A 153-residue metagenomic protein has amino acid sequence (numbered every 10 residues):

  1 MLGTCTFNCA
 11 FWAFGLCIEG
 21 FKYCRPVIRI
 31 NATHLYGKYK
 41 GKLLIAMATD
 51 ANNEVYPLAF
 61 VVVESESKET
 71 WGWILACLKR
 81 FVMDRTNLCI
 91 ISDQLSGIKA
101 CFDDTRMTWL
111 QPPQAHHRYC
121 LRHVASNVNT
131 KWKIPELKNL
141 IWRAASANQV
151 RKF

Functional and structural regions predicted by a protein language model:
M1, D84-T86, I91-Q94, I98-F153: Extended amphipathic alpha-helical interaction segments
M1-D50, R85: Structured nucleic-acid-interacting core domains from mobile-element enzymes and related host factors, especially RNase
T33-L35, T49-N52, V63, L95-G97 (+1 more regions): Conserved beta-strand elements of beta-rich interaction domains across eukaryotes, especially beta-propellers
K38-Y39, F60-M83: Active-site beta-loop-alpha junctions of metal-dependent nucleic acid enzymes, especially the RNase H-like/DDE
A46, Y56-V63: A short, conserved beta-strand element enriched in hydrophobic/aromatic residues
T49-P57, K79-V82, N148-R151: Surface-exposed beta-strand-to-loop junctions that form interaction patches on eukaryotic regulatory domains
A51, E64-S67, T105-R106: Structured beta-rich ligand-binding regulatory domains in large eukaryotic signaling proteins
